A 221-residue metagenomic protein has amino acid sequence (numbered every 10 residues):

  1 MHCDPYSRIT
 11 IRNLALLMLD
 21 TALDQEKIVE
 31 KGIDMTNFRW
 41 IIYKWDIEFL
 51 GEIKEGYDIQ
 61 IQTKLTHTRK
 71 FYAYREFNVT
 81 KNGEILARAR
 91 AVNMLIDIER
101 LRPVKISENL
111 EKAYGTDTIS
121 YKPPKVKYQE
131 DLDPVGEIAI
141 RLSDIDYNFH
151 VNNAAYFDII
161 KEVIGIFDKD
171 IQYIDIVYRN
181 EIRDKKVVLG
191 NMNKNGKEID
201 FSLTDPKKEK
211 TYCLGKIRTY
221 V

Functional and structural regions predicted by a protein language model:
M1-I42, R90-D168: Hot-dog-fold acyl-thioester-processing enzymes
K44-K127, Y178, I182-K185, N193-V221: HotDog/MaoC-like acyl-thioester-processing domains
V188: Acidic/histidine-enriched ion/cofactor-binding microenvironments in catalytic or ligand-binding pockets
